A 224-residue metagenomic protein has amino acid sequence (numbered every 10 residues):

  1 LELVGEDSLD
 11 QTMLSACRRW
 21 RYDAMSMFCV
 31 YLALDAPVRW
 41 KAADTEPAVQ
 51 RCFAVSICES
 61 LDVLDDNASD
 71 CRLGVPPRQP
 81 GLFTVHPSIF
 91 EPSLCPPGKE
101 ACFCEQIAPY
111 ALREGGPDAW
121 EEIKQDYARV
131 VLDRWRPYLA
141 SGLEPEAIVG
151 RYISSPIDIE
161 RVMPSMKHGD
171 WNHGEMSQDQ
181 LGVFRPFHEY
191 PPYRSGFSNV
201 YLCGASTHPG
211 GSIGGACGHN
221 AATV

Functional and structural regions predicted by a protein language model:
L1-C95: Mid-domain catalytic core of redox enzymes that form a hydrophobic substrate pocket/lid adjacent to a catalytic redox
E2, A33-D35, T45, G98-V131: Conserved FAD/dinucleotide-binding core of flavoprotein oxidoreductases
L3, D35, P87, I107 (+3 more regions): Generic, well-ordered alpha-helical scaffold segments in large soluble proteins
M27, Y110-W120, Y201-T207: Glycine- and acidic
P37-V38, S69-R78, W120-S165: Flavin-binding catalytic cores
R78-F83, S141-H208: A glycine-rich dinucleotide-binding beta-alpha-beta segment and adjacent secondary-structure elements that constitute
P92-K99, Y190-G196: Short glycine/proline-enriched loop/turn "hinge" motifs that connect secondary-structure elements and lie
A205-V224: A conserved FAD-binding loop/helix module that cradles the flavin
